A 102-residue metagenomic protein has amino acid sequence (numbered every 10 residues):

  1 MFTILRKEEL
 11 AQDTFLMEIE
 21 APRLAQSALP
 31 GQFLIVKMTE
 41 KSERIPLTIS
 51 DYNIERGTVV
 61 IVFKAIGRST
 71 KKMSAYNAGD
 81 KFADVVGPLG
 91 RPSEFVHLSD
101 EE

Functional and structural regions predicted by a protein language model:
M1-A78: Ferredoxin-reductase
K71-E102: FNR/FR-type flavoprotein reductase catalytic core
